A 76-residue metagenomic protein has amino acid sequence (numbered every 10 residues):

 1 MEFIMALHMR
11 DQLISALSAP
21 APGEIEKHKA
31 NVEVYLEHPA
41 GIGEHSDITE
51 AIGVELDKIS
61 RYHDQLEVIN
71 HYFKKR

Functional and structural regions predicted by a protein language model:
E2-R76: Extended, charge-rich alpha-helical interface modules
